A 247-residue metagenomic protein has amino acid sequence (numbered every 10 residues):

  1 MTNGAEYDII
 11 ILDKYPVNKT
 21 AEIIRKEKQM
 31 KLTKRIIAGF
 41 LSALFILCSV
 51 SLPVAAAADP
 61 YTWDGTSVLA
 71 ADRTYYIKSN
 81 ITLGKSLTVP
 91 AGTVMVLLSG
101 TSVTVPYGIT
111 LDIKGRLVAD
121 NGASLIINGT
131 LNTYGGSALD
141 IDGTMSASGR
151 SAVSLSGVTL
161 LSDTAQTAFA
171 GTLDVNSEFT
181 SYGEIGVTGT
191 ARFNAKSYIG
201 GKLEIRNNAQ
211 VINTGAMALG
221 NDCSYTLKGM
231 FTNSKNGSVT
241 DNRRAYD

Functional and structural regions predicted by a protein language model:
Y7-I9, D13-T20, K26: Short, positively charged and aromatic/hydrophobic N-terminal segments
K28-L41: Bacterial N-terminal signal peptides that target proteins for export
G39-S49: Bacterial N-terminal signal peptides
L47-P60: Sec-dependent signal peptide cleavage junction
D59-T62, S67-D247: Extracellular beta-strand-rich, repetitive "passenger/adhesive" scaffolds that bind or process carbohydrates
